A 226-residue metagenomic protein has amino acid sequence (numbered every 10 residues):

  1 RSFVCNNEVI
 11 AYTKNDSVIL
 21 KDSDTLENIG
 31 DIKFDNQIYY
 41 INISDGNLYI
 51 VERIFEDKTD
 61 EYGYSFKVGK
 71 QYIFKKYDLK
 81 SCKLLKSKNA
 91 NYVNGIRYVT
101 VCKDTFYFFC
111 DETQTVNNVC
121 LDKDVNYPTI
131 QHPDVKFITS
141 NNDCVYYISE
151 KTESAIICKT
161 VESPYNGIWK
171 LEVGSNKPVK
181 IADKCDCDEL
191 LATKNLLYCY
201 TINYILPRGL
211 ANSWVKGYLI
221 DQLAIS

Functional and structural regions predicted by a protein language model:
R1, K14-K33, G63-N89, D111-Q131 (+2 more regions): Surface-exposed loop/turn elements that mediate protein-protein interactions on large endomembrane-trafficking
R1-N6, D35-D45, V93-K103, H132-N142 (+1 more regions): Repeated scaffold domains used in trafficking and secretory/extracellular systems, primarily beta-propellers
V4-C5, Y12-T13, I43, T59 (+9 more regions): Generic beta-strand structural signal
N6, K83, K103, D111 (+5 more regions): Secreted/luminal cysteine- and crosslink-motif detector
N7-E8, N15-S17, D24, Q37 (+6 more regions): Beta-strand-connecting loop/turn residues
A11-Y12, Y49-E52, Y107-F108, Y146-I148 (+1 more regions): Residue position within the beta-strands of beta-propeller blades
R53-K58: Secretory-pathway ectodomains
